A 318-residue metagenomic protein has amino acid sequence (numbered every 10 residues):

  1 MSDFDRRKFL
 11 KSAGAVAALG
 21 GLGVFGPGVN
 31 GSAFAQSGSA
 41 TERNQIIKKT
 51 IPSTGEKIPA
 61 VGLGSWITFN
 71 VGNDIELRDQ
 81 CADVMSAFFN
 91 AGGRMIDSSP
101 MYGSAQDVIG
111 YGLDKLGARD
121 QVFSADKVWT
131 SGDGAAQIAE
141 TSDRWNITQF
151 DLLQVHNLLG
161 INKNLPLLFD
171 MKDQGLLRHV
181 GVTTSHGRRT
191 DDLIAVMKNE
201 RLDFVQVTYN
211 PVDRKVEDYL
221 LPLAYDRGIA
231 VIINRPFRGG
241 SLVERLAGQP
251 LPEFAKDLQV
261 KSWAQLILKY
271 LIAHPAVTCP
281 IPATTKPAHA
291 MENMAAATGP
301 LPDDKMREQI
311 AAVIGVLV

Functional and structural regions predicted by a protein language model:
S2-D120: N-terminal binding-site loop/beta-alpha segment at the start of enzyme catalytic domains that lines or forms
S12-G20, V24-F25, S39, I51 (+2 more regions): Structured C-terminal cap/extension of enzyme domains
I51, L63, I96, I109 (+7 more regions): Conserved, mostly hydrophobic/aromatic
K57, F89-M95, A118, N146-Q149 (+3 more regions): Short loop/turn motifs at secondary-structure junctions
I67, P100-Y102, V128-T130, L159 (+4 more regions): Active-site-proximal loop/turn and secondary-structure-junction residues that shape catalytic pockets, frequently
P100, L116-A135: Structural motif corresponding to the early beta-alpha repeats
I109-G112, L168, L193-V196, A290-N293: Hydrophobic packing residues within well-ordered alpha-helices of enzyme cores
W129-K215, Y219, Y225-I232, A273: Glycine/proline-rich, positively charged, aromatic-decorated active-site loop/lid region on the catalytic face
